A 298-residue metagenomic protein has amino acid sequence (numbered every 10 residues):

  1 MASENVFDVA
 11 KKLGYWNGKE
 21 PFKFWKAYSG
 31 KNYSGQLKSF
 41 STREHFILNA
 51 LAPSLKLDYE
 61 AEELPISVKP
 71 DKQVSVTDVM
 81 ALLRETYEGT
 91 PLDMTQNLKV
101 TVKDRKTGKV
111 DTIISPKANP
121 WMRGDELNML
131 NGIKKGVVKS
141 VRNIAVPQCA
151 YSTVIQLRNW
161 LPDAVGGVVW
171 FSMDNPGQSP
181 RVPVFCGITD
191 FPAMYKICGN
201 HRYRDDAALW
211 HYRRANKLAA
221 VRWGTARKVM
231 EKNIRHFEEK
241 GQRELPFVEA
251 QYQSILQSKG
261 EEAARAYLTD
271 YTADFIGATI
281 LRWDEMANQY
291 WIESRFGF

Functional and structural regions predicted by a protein language model:
M1-F298: C-terminus-biased signal that marks the final domain/tail of proteins
